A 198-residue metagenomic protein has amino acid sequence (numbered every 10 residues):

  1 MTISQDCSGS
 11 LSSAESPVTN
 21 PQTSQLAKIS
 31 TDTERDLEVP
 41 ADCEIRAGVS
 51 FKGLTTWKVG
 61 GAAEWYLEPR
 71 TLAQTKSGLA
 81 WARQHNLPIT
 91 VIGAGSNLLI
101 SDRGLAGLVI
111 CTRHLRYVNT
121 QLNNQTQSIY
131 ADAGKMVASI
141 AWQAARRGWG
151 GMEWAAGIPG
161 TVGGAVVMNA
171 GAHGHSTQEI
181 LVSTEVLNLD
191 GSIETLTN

Functional and structural regions predicted by a protein language model:
M1-P17, I100, A106, L115-T120 (+1 more regions): A broadly tuned "polar low-complexity/structure-edge" signature
T2-C7, L67-R70, L98, L189: Feature of Fe-S/electron-transfer and energy-metabolism proteins that preferentially highlights extended coupling
T2-K52: N-terminal accessory segments
D6, T23, L108, I129 (+1 more regions): A broad, low-specificity signal marking well-ordered, structured residues that form hydrophobic/aromatic
V18, D102-G104, Q143, N169-H173: N-terminal low-complexity, intrinsically disordered patches enriched in charged
S30-V162: Anion-binding (especially nucleotide phosphate/pyrophosphate-binding) glycine-rich loop and adjoining beta-alpha core
E153-A155, V162-N198: FAD-binding subdomain of flavoenzyme oxidoreductases
